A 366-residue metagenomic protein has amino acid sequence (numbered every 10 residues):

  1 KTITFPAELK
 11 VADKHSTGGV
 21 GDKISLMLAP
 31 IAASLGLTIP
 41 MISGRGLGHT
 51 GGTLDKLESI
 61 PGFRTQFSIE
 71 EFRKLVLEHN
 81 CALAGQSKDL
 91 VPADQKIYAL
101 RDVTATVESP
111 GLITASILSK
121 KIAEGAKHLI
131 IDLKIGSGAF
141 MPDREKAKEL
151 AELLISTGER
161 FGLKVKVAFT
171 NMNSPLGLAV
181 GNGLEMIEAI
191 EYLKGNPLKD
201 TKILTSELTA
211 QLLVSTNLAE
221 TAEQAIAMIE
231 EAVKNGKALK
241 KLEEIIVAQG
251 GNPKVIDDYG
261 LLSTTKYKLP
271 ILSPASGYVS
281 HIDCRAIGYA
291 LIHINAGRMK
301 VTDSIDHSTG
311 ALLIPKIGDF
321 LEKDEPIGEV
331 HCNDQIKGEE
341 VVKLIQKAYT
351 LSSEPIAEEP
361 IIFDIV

Functional and structural regions predicted by a protein language model:
K1-S43, L47: Active-site cofactor/substrate anionic-group-binding motifs, chiefly glycine- and Lys/Arg-rich phosphate-binding loops
T4, T106-E108, I113, A123 (+1 more regions): Well-ordered secondary-structure scaffolds
S25, S43, T50-D55, Q86-K88 (+5 more regions): Short acidic, glycine/serine/threonine-rich loops at helix termini
L26-P40, K120-G125, R160-F161, S215: Alpha-helix C-terminal capping segments
I42, V76, A84-Q86, I117 (+2 more regions): Short beta-strand segments
K56-A82, E152-G158, G162: A glycine-rich helix N-cap at a beta->alpha junction
K56-Q66, L100-V107, F140-R144: Glycine-rich tight-turn/loop motif centered on a GG-T
L77-A126: Phosphate/diphosphate-binding glycine-rich loops and adjacent basic-rich segments that engage nucleotide
